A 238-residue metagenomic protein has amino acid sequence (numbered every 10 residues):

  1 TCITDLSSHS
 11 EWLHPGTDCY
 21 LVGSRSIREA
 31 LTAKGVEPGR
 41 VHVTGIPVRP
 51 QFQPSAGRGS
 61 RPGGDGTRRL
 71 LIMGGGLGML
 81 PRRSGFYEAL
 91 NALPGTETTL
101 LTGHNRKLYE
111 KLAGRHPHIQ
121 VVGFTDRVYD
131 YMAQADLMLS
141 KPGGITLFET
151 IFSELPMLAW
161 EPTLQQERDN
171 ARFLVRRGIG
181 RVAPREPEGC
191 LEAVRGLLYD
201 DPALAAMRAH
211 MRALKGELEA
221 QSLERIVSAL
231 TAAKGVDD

Functional and structural regions predicted by a protein language model:
T1-Q51: Active-site-proximal region of nucleotide-activated glycan assembly enzymes, centered on histidine/acidic-rich loops
Q53-D65: A short helix/loop element that forms part of the nucleotide-sugar donor recognition site in Leloir-type
G63-A135: Donor-nucleotide binding loops and adjacent catalytic segments primarily of GT-B fold Leloir glycosyltransferases
A133-G143: Acidic donor-binding loop of glycosyltransferase active sites
A135-D136, E154-P156: A short alpha->beta transition loop at the rim of the catalytic pocket in nucleotide-sugar-dependent
Q165-R195, S222: Change "using UDP/GDP/dTDP sugars" to "using nucleotide sugars
P187, R195-L214, A233-D237: Conserved donor-nucleotide binding/catalytic region of nucleotide-linked donor-dependent transferases
G216-D238: C-terminal alpha-helical cap of glycosyltransferases
